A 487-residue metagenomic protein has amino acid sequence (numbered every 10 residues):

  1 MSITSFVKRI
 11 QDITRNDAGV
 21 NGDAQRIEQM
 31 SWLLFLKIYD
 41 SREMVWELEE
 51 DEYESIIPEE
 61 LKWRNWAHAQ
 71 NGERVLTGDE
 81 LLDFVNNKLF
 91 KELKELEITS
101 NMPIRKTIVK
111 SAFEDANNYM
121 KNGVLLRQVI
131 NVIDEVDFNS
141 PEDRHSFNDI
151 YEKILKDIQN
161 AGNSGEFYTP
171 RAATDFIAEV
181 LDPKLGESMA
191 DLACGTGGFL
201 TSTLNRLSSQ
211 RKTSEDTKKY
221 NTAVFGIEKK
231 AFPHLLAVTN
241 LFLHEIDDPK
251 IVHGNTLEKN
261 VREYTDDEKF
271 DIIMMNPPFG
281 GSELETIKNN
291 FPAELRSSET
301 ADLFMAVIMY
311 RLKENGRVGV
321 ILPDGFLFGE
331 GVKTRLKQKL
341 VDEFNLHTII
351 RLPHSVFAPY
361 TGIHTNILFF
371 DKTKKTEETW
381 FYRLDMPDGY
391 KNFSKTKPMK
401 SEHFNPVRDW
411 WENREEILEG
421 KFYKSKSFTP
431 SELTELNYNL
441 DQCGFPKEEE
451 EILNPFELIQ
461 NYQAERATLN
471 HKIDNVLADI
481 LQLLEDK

Functional and structural regions predicted by a protein language model:
M1-L185, V252-E258, R351-S355, E377-D385 (+2 more regions): Non-catalytic, mostly N-terminal accessory regions of nucleic-acid modification and defense proteins
G22, R26, I177, A231-H234 (+1 more regions): Conserved Class I SAM-dependent methyltransferase catalytic core
E166-M275, G280-S282, S298, D302 (+4 more regions): Conserved S-adenosyl-L-methionine
T222-F225, K288-A293, L352-P353, G389-S394: Short beta-alpha connecting loops at secondary-structure transitions that line or flank enzyme active sites
K269, I273, I363-H364, K375-E378 (+2 more regions): A generic structural signal for well-ordered coil/turn residues at beta-strand boundaries that shape enzyme active-site
E285-N289, L346: Flexible, solvent-exposed coil segments and beta strand-coil junctions, predominantly the extracellular/periplasmic
T365-N405: Conserved P-loop NTPase
